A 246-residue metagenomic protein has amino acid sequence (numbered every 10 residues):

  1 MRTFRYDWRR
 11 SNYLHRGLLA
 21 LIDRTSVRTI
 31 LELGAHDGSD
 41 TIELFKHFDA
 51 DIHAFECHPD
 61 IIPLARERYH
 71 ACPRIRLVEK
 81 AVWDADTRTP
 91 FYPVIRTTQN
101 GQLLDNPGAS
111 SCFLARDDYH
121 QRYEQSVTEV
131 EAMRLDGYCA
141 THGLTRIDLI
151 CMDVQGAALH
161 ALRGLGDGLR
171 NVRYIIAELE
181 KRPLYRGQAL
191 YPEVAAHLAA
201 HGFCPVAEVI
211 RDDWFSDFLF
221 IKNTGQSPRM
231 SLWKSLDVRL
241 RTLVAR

Functional and structural regions predicted by a protein language model:
M1-R246: Phosphate/nucleotide-binding beta-alpha loop and adjacent structural elements of enzyme active sites
